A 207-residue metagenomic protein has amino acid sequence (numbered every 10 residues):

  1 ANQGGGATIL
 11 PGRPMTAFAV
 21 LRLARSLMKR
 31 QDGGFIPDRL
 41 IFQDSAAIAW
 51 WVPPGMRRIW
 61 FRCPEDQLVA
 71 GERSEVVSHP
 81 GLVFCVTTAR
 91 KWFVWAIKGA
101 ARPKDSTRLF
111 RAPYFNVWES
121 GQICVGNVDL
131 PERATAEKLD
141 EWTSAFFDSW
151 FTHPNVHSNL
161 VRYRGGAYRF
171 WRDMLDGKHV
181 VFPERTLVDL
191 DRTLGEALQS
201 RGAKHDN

Functional and structural regions predicted by a protein language model:
A1-R133: Compact alpha/beta protein-protein interaction domains typified by the UBC
S106-N207: Domain-scale recognition of soluble eukaryotic interaction modules
